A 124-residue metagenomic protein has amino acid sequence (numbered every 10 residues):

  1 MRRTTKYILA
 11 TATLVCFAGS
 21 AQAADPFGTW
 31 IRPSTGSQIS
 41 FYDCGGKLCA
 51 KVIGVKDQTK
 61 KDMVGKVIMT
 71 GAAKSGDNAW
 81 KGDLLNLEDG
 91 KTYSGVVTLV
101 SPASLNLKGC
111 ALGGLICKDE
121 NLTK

Functional and structural regions predicted by a protein language model:
M1-L9: Bacterial N-terminal signal peptides that target proteins for export
Y7, F17-A23: Sec/Tat signal peptide C-region and signal peptidase I cleavage site
A21-T29, S75, C117, T123: N-terminal helix-cap/turn-to-beta initiation motif at the start of protein domains
P26-G95: Central antiparallel beta-sheet cores of small beta-barrel/beta-sandwich binding domains
D43-G46, T98-P102, T123-K124: A short, sequence-level motif marking secondary-structure junctions
S94-D119: Short, exposed beta-strand-loop hairpins at the edges of beta-sheets in extracellular/periplasmic proteins
